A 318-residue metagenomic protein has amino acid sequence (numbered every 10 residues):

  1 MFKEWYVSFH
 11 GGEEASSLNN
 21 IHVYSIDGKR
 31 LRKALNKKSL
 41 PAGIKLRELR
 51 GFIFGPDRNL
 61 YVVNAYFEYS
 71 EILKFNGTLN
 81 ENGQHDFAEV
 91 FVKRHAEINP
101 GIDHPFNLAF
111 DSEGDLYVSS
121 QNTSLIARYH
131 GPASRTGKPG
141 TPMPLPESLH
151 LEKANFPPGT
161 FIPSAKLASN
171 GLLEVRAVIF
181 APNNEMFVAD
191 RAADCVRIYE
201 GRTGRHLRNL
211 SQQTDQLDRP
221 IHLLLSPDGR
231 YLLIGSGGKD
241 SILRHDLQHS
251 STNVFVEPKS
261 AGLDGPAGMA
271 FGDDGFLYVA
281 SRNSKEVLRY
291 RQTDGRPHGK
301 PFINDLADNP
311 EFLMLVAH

Functional and structural regions predicted by a protein language model:
M1-R32, A317: An edge-strand/N-cap motif at the start of beta-rich repeat modules
F2, S17-L18, P41-P56, E97-E113 (+5 more regions): Beta-rich, blade/repeat-based domains predominating in secreted/periplasmic proteins but also intracellular
E4-S8, N59-V62, D115-V118, E185-V188 (+2 more regions): Conserved beta-propeller blade signature
H10-G12, A65-F67, Q121-N122, G131 (+3 more regions): Short loop/turn segments immediately following the C-termini of beta-strands
N19-H22, E71-K74, L125-R128, D194-I198 (+2 more regions): A short loop-to-beta-strand structural motif that recurs across blades of beta-propeller domains
S25-K29, N76-N80, H130-S134, E200-G204 (+2 more regions): Short loop/turn segments that connect beta-strands within beta-propeller blades
R30-G43, D86-N99, E152-S169, R205-T214 (+2 more regions): A short beta-strand motif characteristic of beta-propeller blades
R282-T293, P297-H318: Blade-level signature of beta-propeller repeat domains, shared across WD40, Kelch, NHL, RCC1 and BNR/Asp-box propellers
